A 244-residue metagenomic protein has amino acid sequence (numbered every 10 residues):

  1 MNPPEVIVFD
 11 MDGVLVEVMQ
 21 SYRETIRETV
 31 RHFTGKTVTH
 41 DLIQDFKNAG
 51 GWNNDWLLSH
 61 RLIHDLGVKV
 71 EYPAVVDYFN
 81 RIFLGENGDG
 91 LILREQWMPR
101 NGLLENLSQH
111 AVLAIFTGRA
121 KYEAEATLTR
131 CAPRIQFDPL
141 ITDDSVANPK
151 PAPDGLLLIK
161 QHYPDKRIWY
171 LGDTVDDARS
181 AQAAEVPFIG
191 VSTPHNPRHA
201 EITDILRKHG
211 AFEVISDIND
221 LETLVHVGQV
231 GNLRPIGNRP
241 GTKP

Functional and structural regions predicted by a protein language model:
N2-M11, L15-R100, Q109: N-terminal helical cap/lid subdomain that shapes the substrate entry/recognition surface in HAD-like hydrolases
L15, L113, Y170-L171: Conserved SAM-binding loop
F33, N101-V146, D154-Y163, D204: Substrate-recognition/cap helix-loop segment adjacent to the acidic, metal-dependent catalytic center of Asp-based
I141-N148, S192-P197: Short, acidic/turn-prone active-site loops that include or flank metal/cofactor- and phosphate-binding residues
P149-A178: Conserved Lys-Pro-Asp/Glu-containing loop-to-beta segment of HAD-superfamily phosphomonoesterases, centered on
Y170-E213: Acidic, Mg2+-coordinating phosphoryl-transfer loop and its flanking beta/alpha structural elements, shared across
F212-D220: Short acidic-hydrophobic, aromatic-tinged amphipathic segments that line or gate anion-handling sites
Q229-V230, P235: Intrinsic, low-complexity polybasic segments
